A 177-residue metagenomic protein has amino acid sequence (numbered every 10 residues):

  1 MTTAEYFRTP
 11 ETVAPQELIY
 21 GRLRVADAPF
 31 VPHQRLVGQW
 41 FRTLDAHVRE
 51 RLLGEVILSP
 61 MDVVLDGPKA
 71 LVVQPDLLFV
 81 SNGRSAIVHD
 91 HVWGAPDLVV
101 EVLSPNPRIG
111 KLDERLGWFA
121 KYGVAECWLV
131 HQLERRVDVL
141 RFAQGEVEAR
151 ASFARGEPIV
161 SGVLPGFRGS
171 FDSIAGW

Functional and structural regions predicted by a protein language model:
M1-W177: Gly/Pro/Ser/Thr-rich low-complexity, intrinsically disordered segments predominantly at protein N-termini
